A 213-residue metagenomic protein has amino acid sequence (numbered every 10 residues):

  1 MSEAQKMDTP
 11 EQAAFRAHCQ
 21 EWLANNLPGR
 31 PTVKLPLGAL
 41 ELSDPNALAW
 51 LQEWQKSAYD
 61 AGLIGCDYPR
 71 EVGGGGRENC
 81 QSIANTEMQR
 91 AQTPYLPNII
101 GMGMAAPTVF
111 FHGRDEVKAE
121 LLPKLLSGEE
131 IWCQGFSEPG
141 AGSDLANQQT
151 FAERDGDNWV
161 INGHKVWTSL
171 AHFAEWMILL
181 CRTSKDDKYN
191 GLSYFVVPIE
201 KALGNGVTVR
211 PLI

Functional and structural regions predicted by a protein language model:
M1-I99, E120, K124-S127: Amphipathic, small/basic residue-rich leader segments at the start of a protein or domain
E3-A4, L96, P123-I213: FAD-binding core of flavoproteins
Q12, R114, F195: Residue-level signal for inorganic ion chemistry
F15-R16, W22, N26, W54 (+8 more regions): Tryptophan-centric aromatic hotspots in well-structured domains and transmembrane helices
P69, R114, G163: Active-site glycine-centered loops adjacent to acidic/histidine catalytic or metal-binding residues that shape
N85, A106-V109, L122, V196: Conserved protein kinase catalytic domain
P97-E116, G142: N-terminal glycine-rich flavin-associated loop
